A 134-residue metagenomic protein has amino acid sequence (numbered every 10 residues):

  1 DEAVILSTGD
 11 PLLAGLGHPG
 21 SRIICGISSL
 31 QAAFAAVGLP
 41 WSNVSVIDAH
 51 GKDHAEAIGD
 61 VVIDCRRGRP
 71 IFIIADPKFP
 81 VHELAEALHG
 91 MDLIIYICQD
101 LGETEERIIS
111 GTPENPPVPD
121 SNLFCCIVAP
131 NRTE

Functional and structural regions predicted by a protein language model:
D1-G9: Short, structured active-site "lid" loops
E2-A3, C65-E134: A contiguous loop/helix-start segment that scaffolds small-molecule binding in enzyme catalytic cores
L6, I23, I74: Active-site-adjacent beta-strand anchor residues
G9-G68, S110, P117-P119: Class I SAM-dependent methyltransferase SAM-binding "motif I" and its flanking Rossmann-like core
